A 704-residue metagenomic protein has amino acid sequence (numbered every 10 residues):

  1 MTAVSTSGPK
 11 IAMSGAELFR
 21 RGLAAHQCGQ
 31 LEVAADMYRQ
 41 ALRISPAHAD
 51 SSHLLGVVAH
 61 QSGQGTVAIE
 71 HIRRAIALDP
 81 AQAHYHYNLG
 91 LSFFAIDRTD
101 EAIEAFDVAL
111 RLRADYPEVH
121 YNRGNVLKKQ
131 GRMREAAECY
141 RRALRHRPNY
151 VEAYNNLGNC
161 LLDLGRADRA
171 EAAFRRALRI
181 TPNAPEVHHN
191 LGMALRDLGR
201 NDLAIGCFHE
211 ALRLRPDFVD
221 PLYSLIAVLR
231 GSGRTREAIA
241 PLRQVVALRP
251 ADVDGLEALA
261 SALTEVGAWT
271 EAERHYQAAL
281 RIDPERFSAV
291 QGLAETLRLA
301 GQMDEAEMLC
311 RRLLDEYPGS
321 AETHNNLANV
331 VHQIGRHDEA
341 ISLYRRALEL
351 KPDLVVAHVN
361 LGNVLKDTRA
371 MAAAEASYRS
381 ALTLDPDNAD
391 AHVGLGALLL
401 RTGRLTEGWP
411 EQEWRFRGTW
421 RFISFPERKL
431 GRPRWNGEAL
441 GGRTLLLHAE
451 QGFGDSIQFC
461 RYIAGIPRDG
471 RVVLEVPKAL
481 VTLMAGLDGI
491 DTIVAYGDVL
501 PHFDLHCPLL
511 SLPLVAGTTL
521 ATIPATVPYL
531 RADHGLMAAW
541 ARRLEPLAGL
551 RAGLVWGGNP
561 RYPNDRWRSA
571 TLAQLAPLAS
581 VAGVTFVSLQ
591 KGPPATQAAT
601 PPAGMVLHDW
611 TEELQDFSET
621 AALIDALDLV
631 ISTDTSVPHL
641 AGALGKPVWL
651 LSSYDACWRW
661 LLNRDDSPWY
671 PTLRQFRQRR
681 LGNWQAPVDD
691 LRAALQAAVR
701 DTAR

Functional and structural regions predicted by a protein language model:
M1-L629, D634-R704: Alpha-helical solenoid repeat scaffolds of the TPR/TPR-like class and their adjacent stem/linker regions that mediate
